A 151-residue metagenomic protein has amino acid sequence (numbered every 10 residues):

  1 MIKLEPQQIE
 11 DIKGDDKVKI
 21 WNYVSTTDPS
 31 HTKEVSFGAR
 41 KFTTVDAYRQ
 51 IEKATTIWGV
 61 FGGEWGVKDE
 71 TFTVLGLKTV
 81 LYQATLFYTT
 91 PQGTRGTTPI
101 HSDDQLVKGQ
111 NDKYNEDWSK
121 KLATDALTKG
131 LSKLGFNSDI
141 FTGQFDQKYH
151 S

Functional and structural regions predicted by a protein language model:
M1-I51: N-terminal, Lys/Arg- and Ser/Thr-rich interaction peptides
R40, V45, Q50-S151: Positively charged, aromatic-enriched nucleic acid-contacting surfaces
